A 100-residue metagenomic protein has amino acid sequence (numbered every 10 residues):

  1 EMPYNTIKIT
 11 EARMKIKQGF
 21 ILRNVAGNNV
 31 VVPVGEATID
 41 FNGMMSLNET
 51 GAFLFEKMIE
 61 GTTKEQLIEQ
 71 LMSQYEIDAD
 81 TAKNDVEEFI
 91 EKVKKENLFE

Functional and structural regions predicted by a protein language model:
M2-I59: Acidic, low-complexity/disordered tracts enriched in E/D and polar residues
P3-N5, G43-E100: Long, charge-rich, low-complexity alpha-helical segments
